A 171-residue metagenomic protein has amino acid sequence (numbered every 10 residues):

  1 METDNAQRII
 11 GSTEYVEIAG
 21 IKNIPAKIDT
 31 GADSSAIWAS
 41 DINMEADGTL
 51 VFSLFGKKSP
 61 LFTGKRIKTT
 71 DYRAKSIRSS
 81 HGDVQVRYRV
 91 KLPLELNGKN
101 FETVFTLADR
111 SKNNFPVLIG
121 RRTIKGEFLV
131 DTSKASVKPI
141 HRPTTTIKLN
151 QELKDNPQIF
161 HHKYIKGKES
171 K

Functional and structural regions predicted by a protein language model:
M1-K171: Pepsin/retropepsin-fold aspartyl endopeptidases
